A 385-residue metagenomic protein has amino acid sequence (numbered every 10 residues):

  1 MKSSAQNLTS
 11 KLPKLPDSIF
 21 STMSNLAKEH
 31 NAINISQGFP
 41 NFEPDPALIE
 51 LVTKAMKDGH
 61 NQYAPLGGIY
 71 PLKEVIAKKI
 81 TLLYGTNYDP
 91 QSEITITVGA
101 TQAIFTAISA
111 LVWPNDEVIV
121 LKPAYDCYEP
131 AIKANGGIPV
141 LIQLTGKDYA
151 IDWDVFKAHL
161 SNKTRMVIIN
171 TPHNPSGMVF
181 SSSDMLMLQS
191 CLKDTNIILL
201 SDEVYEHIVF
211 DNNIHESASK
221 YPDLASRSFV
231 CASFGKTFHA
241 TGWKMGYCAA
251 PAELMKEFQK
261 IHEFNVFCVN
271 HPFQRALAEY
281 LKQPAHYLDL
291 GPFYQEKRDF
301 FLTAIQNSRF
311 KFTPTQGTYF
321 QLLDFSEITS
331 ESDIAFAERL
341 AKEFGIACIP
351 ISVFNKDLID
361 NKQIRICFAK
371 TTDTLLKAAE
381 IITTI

Functional and structural regions predicted by a protein language model:
K2-S4, T9-G99, T106, Y280-K282: N-terminal small-domain helix-loop-helix segment of the aminotransferase-like
S3, S226-Q295, D299, T303-I305 (+1 more regions): Conserved core segment of the aminotransferase class I/II
K78, K157-A158, R339-C348, F354-I385: PLP-dependent enzyme catalytic core of the Aspartate aminotransferase-like
N87-I94, P114-E117, K163, A225-S228: Short acidic capping loops at alpha-helix termini that bridge into adjacent secondary structure
S109-I169: PLP-dependent aminotransferase-like
D116, G137, D194-I197, A225-S226: A short helix->loop->beta-strand "cap" motif at the edges of active sites that frequently abuts
L144-N212: Active-site phosphate-binding strand-loop segment of PLP-dependent enzymes
Q274, A278, Y294-L302, F312-F325 (+1 more regions): Conserved glycine-rich beta-strand-loop-beta hairpin in the small C-terminal domain of fold type I
